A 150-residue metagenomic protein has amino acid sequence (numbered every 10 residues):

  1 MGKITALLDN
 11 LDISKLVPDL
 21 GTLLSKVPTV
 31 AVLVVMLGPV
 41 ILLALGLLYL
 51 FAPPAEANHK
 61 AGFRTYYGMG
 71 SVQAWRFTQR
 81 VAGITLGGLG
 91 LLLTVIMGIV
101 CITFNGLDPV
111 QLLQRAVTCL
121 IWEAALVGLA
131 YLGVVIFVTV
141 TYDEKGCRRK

Functional and structural regions predicted by a protein language model:
G2-L37, V110-L120: Long, highly hydrophobic alpha-helical transmembrane signal-anchor segments
K3-N10, P53-Y67: Short, charged cytosolic
L37-A44, L89-G98: Canonical alpha-helical transmembrane segments of integral membrane proteins
A44-G62, G133-V140: Membrane-water interface of transmembrane alpha-helices
R64-A82: Short membrane-interface loop/juxtamembrane segments of multi-pass integral membrane proteins
Q79-L93: Select subsegments of transmembrane alpha-helices in polytopic membrane proteins, especially boundary-proximal
L93-P109: Juxtamembrane "helix exit" motif at the C-terminal ends of alpha-helical transmembrane segments in multi-pass membrane
P109-K150: Alpha-helical transmembrane segments and their immediate juxtamembrane interface regions
